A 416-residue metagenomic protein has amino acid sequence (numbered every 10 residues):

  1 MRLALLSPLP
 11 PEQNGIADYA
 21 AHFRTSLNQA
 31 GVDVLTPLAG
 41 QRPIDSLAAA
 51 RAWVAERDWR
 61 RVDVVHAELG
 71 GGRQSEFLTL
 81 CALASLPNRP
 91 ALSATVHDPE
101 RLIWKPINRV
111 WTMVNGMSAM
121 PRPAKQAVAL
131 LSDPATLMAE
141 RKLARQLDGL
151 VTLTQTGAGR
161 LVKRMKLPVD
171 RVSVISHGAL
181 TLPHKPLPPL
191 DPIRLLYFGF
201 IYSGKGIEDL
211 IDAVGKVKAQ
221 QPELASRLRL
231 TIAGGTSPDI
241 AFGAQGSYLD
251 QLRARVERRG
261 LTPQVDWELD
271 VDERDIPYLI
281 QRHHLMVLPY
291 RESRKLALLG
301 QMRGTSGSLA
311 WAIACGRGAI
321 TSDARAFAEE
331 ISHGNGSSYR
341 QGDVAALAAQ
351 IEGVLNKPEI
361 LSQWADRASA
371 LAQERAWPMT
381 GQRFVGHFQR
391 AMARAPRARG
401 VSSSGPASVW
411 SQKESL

Functional and structural regions predicted by a protein language model:
V114-L150: Membrane-proximal helix-turn-helix segments that form the acceptor-binding/catalytic region of lipid-linked
V162, G178-P192: Acidic anion/phosphate-binding donor-loop and adjacent secondary structure in glycosyltransferase catalytic cores
P188-K205, I211-V214, L230-A233: Conserved donor-binding/catalytic core segment of Leloir-type glycosyltransferases
A244-P277, L285: Nucleotide-activated donor-binding/catalytic signature segment of Leloir-type glycosyltransferases, i.e., the conserved
I280-R303, R317: Acidic donor-binding loop of glycosyltransferase active sites
W311-A314, G318-T321: Short hydrophobic beta-strand element within catalytic cores of glycosyltransferases and related nucleotide-activated
H333-V344, E352-E359, Q373: Conserved acidic donor-binding segment of nucleotide-sugar-dependent glycosyltransferases
G353, I360-E374, G386: A short, well-ordered alpha-helix in the C-terminal region of glycosyltransferases
